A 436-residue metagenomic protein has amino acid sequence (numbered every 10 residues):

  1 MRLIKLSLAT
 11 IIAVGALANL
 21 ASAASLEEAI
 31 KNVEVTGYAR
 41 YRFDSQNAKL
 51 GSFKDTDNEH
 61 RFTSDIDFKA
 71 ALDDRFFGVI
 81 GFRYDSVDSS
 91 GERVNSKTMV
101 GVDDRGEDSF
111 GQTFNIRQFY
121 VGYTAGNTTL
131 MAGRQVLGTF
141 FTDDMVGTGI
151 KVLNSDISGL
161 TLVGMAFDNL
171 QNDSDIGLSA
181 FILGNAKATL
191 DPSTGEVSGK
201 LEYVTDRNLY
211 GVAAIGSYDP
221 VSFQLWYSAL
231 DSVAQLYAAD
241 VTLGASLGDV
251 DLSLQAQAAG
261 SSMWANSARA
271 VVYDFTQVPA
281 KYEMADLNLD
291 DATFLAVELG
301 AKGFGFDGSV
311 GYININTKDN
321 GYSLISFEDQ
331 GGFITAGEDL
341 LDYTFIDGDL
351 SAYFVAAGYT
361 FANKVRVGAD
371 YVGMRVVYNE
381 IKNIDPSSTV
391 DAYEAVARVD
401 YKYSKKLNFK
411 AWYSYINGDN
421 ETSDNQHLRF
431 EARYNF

Functional and structural regions predicted by a protein language model:
R2-R134, L153-S155, A245-G248, V278 (+3 more regions): Beta-barrel outer-membrane channel/assembly domains of diderm bacteria
A39-F43, N127-T139, I150, L162-A166 (+8 more regions): Transmembrane beta-strand segments that form the barrel wall of outer-membrane beta-barrel proteins
Q46-L50, S89-R93, F141-D143, L162 (+7 more regions): Outer-membrane beta-barrel proteins
H60-I66, I116-F119, T148-I150, L160 (+8 more regions): Hydrophobic, lipid-facing positions within transmembrane beta-strands of outer-membrane proteins
V94-E107, N169, S174-E202, S261-N288 (+2 more regions): Solvent-exposed loop segments that connect transmembrane elements
T113, V136-G149, D168-D173, V204-D206 (+5 more regions): Solvent-exposed loop/turn segments connecting transmembrane beta-strands in outer-membrane beta-barrel proteins
N154, L160-L243: Internal metal/ion-chelating core segments
P220, G244-N379: Detector for outer-membrane/organellar transmembrane beta-barrel domains, recognizing the amphipathic beta-strand
